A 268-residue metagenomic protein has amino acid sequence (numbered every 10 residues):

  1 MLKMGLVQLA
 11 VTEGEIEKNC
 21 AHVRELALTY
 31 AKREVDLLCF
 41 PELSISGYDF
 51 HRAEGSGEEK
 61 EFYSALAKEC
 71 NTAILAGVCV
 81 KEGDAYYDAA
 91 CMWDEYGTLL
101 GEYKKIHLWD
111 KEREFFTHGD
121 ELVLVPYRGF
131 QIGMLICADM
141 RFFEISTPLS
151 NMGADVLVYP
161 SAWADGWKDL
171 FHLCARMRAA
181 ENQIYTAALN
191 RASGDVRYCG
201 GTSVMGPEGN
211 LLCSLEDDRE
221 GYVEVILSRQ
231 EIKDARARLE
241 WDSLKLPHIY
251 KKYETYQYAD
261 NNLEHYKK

Functional and structural regions predicted by a protein language model:
M1-L6: Extreme N-terminal starter segment of soluble prokaryotic enzymes
Q8-G14: Short polar catalytic/cofactor-binding loops
L9, E42, V78-C79, I136 (+2 more regions): Active-site-proximal beta-strand/loop segments in catalytic clefts of secreted hydrolases
I16-C20, R24-E102, A164-E181: Cys-nucleophile CN-hydrolase/nitrilase-fold catalytic domain and related Cys-dependent amidase chemistry that acts on
G57-L75, R141-V223: CN hydrolase (nitrilase-like) catalytic-core segments centered on the catalytic cysteine and neighboring Lys/Glu
K81-D155, P160, A164-L173, M177 (+2 more regions): Active-site catalytic loop in hydrolytic enzyme cores
L124-P126, A192-K268: C-terminal beta-strand edge segments of enzyme domains
